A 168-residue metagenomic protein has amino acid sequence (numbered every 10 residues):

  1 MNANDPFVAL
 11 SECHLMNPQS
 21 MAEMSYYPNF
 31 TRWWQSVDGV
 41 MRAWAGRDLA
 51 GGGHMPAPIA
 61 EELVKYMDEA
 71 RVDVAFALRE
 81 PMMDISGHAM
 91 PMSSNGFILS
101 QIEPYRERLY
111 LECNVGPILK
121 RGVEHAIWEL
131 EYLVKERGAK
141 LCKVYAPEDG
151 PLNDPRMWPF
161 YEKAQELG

Functional and structural regions predicted by a protein language model:
M1-G168: Helix-coil boundary/capping segments in enzymes
